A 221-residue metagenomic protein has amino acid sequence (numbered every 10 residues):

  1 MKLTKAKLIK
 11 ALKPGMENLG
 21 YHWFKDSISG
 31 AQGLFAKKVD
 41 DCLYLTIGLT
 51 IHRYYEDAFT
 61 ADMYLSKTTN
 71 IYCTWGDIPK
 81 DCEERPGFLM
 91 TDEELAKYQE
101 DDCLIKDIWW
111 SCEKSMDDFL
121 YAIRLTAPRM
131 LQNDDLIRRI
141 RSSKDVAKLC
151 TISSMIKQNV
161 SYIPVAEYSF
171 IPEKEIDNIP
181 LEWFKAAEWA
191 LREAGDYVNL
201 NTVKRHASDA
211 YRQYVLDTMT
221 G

Functional and structural regions predicted by a protein language model:
M1-A11, W23-G221: Intrinsically disordered, low-complexity regulatory regions enriched in serine/threonine/proline and acidic residues
M16: Acidic, metal-coordinating catalytic segment for phosphate/diphosphate chemistry, firing primarily on the Nudix
